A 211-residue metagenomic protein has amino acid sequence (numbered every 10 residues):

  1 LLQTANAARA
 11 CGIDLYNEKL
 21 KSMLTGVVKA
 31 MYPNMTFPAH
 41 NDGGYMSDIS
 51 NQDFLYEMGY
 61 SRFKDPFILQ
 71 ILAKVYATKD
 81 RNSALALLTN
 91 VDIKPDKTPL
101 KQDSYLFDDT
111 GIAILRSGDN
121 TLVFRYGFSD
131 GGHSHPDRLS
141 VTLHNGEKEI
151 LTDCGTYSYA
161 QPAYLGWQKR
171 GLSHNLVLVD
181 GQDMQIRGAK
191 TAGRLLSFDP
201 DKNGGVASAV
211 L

Functional and structural regions predicted by a protein language model:
L2-T152, S197-K202, V210-L211: Carbohydrate-active enzyme catalytic cores, enriched for enzymes that act on polyanionic acidic polysaccharides
P136-P200: Active-site rim segments in enzyme catalytic domains, especially the processed small/beta chain of N-terminal
N175, G204, S208: C-terminal substrate/ligand-recognition segments
